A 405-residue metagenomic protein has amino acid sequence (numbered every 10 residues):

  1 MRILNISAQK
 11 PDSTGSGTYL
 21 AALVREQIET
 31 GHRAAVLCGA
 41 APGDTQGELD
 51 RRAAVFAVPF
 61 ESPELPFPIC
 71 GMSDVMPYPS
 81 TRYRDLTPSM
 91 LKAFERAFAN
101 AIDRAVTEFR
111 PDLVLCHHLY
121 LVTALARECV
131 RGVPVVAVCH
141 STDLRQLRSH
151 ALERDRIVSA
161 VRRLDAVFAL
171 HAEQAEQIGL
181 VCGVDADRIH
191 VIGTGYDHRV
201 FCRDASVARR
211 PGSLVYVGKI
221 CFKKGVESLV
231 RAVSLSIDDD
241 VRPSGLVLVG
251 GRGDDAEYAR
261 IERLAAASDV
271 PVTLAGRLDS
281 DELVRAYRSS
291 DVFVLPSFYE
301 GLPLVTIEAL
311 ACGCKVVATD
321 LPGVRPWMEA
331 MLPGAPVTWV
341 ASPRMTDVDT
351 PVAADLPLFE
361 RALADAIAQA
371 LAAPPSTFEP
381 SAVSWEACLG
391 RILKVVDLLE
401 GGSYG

Functional and structural regions predicted by a protein language model:
G15, V352-D365, L371-E400: A charged, aromatic-enriched C-terminal amphipathic alpha-helix characteristic of glycosyltransferases across folds
C38-D103: A conserved catalytic-core segment of Leloir-type glycosyltransferases
L147-S149, D187, Y196-P211: Acidic anion/phosphate-binding donor-loop and adjacent secondary structure in glycosyltransferase catalytic cores
E173, G195: Carbohydrate-associated surface elements
V207-K224, V230-S234, V247: Conserved donor-binding/catalytic core segment of Leloir-type glycosyltransferases
Y258-D281: Nucleotide-activated donor-binding/catalytic signature segment of Leloir-type glycosyltransferases, i.e., the conserved
R277-L278, R285-S290: Short alpha-helical donor nucleotide-sugar binding micro-motif in glycosyltransferases
F298: Aromatic "clamp/platform" in nucleotide-sugar-dependent glycosyltransferases that forms part of the donor/acceptor
